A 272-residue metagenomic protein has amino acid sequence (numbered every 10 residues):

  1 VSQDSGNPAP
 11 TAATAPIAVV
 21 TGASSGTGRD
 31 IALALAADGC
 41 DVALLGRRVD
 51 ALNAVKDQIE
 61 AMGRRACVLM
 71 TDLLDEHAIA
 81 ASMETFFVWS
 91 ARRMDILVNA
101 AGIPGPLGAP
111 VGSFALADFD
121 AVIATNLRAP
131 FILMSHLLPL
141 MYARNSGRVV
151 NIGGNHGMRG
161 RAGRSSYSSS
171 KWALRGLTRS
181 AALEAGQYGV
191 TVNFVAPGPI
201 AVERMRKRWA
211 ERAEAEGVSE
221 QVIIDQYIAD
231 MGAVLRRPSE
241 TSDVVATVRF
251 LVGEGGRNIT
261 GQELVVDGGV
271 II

Functional and structural regions predicted by a protein language model:
S24-S25: Conserved glycine-rich cofactor-binding loop
L107-V111, A115-I123: Substrate-binding pocket helix/loop in short-chain dehydrogenase/reductase
F131, V234-V266, I271: C-terminal substrate-recognition "lid" of short-chain dehydrogenase/reductases
M134, S170, T178: Active-site helix of classical SDR
P139, L183-E184, R257: Alpha-helical segment proximal to the catalytic Tyr-Lys
G154: Residue(s) in the substrate-gating loop at a strand-loop-helix junction that position the organic substrate next
G186, T191, I259-G261: Short, small/polar-rich loop/turn modules that mediate ligand/substrate recognition or access, typified
